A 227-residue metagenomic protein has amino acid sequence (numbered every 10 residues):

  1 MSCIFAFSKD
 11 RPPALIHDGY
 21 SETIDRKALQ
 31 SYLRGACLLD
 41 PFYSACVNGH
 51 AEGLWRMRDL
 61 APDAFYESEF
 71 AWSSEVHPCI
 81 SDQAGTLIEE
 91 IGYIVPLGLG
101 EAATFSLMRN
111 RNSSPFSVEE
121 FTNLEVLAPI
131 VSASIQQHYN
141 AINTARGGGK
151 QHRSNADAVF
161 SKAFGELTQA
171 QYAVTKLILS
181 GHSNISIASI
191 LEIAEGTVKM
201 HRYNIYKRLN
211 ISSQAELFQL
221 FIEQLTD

Functional and structural regions predicted by a protein language model:
M1-G98, L107-N110, P129: Regulatory input/activation interfaces that engage signals or partners
R109-L124: Regulatory loop-to-helix N-cap segments in sensory/regulatory domains that couple ligand/signal detection
E125-S132: Allosteric cytosolic regulatory segments
T144-A170: Regulatory hinge/linker segments at domain boundaries that couple sensory/effector modules to output domains
Y172-A173, E216: Pre-recognition alpha-helix immediately N-terminal to the DNA-recognition helix within helix-turn-helix or winged-helix
I178-H182, F221: Short helix-to-turn junction characteristic of helix-turn-helix DNA-binding domains, especially the helix
G181-E216: Recognition helix of helix-turn-helix DNA-binding domains
Q214-T226: Short, basic, alpha-helical segments at the C-terminal edge of helix-turn-helix-like DNA-binding modules
